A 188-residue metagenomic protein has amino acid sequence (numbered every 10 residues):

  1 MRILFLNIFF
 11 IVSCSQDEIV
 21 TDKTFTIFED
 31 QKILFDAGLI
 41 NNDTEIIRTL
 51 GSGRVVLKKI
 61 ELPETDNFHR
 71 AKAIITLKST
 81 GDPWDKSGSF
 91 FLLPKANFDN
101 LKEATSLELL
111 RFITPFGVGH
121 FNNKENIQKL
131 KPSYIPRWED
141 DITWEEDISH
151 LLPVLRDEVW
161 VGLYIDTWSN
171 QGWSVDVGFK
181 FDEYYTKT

Functional and structural regions predicted by a protein language model:
M1-N7: Sec-dependent signal peptide recognition, specifically the positively charged N-region followed immediately by
I8-F9, W144: Intrinsic low-complexity, intrinsically disordered segments enriched in polar/basic residues
I11-S13: C-terminal motif of bacterial Sec signal peptides marking the signal peptidase cleavage site
Q16-T188: Extracellular/secretory-pathway and virion-surface proteins
